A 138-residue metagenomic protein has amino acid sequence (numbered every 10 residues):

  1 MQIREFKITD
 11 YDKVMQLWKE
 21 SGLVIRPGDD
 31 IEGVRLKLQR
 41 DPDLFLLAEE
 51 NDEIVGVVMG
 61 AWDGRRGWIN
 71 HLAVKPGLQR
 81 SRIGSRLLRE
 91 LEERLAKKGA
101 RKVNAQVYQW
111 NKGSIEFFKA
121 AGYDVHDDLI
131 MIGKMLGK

Functional and structural regions predicted by a protein language model:
M1-Q2: Extreme N-terminal starter segment of soluble prokaryotic enzymes
E5-H71, K75, E90, R94 (+1 more regions): Acetyl-CoA-dependent GNAT
P42, Y108-Q109: Short amphipathic helical patch at the helix-1/turn junction of helix-turn-helix
D52, R82-G84, N111: Conserved G/P- and acidic residue-centered "switch" motifs that form tight phosphate/ATP-binding loops in soluble
L72-Q79, V107-Y108: A short, internal acetyl-CoA/4′-phosphopantetheine-binding micro-motif in the GNAT/acyltransferase core
R80-E93, A120: Conserved acetyl-CoA-binding loop-helix of GNAT-fold acetyltransferases
L95-V107: Conserved GNAT acetyl-CoA-binding A-motif
N104-Y108, I115-A120, D124-G137: Conserved catalytic-core motifs of GNAT/GCN5-like acyltransferases
